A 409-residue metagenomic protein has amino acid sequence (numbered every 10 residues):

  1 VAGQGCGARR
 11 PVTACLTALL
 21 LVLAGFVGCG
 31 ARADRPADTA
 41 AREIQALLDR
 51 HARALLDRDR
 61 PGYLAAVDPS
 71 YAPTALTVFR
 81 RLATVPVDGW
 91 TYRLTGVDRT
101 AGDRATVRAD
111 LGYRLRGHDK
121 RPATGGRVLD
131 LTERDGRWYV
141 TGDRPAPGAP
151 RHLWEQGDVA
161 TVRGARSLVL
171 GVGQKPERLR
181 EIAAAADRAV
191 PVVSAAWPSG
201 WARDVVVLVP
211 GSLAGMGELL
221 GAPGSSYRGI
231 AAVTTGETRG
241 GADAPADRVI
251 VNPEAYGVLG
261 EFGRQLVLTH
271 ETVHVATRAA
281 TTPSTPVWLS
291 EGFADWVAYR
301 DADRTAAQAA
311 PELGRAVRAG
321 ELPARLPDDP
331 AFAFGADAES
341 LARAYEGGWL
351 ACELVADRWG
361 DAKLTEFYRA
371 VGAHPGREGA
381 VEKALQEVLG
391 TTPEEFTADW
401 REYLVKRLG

Functional and structural regions predicted by a protein language model:
A2-R32: Secretory targeting and sorting signals
G25-D57: Short, low-complexity N-terminal intrinsically disordered segments enriched in polar/charged residues
A31-R32, L115-D158: Short beta-strand edge/turn micro-motifs at domain boundaries
T39, Q45-A46, D59-G102: Short solvent-exposed beta->alpha transition segments
R80-T124, A255-G257: Surface-exposed, charged secondary-structure patches
V87, G102-T106, T124-G126, D135 (+5 more regions): Extracytoplasmic
R163-P286, R377-A380: Juxtacatalytic substrate-recognition/specificity segment
T235-A242, F262-G263, T281-G409: Acidic/His/Gly-enriched intrinsically disordered linker/tail segments that often contain short helix/coil "MoRF-like"
